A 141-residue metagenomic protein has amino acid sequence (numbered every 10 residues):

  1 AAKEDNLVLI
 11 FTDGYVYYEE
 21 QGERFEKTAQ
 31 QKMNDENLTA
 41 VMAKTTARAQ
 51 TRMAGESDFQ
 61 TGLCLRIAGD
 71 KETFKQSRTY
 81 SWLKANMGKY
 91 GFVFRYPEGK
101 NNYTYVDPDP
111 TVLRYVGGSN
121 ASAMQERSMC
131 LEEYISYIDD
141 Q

Functional and structural regions predicted by a protein language model:
A1-Q141: Cell-envelope/glycan interface and biosynthesis
